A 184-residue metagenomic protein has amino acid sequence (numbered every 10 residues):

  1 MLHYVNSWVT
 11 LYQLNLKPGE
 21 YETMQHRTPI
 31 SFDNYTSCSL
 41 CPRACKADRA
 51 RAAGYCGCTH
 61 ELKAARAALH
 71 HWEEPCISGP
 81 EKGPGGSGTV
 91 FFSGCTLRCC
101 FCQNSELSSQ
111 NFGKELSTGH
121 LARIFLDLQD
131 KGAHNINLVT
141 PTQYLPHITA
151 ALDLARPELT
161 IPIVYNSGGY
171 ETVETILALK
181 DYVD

Functional and structural regions predicted by a protein language model:
L2-S87: Flexible, acidic/Gly-rich N-terminal and inter-domain linker regions that tether and position cofactor-handling modules
C56-K180: Conserved Radical SAM active-site core
D184: Receiver (REC) domain switch/active-site residues of two-component response regulators
